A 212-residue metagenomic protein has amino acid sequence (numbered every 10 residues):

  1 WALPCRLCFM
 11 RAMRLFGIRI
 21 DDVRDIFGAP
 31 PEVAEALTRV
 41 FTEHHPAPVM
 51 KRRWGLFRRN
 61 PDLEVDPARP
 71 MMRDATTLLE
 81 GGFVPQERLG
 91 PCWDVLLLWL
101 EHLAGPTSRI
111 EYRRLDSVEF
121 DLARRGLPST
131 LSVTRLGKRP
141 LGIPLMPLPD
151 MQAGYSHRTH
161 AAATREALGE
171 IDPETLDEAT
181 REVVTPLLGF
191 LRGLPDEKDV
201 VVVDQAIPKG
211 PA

Functional and structural regions predicted by a protein language model:
W1-E197, A206-A212: Acidic (Asp/Glu-rich) sequence patches and key acidic residues that form negatively charged surfaces used
V201-V202: Helix-boundary and membrane-interface capping/anchor signal
